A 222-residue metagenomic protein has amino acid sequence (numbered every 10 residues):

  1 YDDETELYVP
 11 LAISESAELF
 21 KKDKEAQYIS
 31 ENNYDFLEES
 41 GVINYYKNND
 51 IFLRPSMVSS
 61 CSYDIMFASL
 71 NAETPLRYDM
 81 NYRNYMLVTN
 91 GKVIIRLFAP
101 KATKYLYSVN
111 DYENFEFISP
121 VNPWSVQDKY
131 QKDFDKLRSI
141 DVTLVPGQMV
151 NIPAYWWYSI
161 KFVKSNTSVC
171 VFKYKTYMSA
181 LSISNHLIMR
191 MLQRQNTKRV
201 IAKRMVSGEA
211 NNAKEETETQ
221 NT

Functional and structural regions predicted by a protein language model:
Y1-M149, W157-T222: N-terminal accessory scaffold of Fe(II)-dependent oxygenases
